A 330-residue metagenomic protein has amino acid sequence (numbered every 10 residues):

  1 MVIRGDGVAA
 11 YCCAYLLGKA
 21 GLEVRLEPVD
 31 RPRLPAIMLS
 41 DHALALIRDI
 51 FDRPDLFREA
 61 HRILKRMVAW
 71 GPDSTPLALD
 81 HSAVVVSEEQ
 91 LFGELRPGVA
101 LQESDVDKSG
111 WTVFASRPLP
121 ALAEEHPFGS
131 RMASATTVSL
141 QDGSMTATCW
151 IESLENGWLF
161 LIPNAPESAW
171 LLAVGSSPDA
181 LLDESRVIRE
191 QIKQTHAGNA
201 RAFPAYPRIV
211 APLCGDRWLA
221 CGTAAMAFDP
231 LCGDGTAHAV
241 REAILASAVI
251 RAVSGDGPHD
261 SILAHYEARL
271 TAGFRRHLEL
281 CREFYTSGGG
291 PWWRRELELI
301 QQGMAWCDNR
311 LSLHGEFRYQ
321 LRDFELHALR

Functional and structural regions predicted by a protein language model:
M1, G110-W111, L219: Hydrophobic "anchor" residues on beta-strands that sit immediately upstream of conserved functional sites
M1-V2, D6-E59: Glycine-rich FAD cofactor-binding loop and adjacent beta-loop-alpha segment at the N-terminus of flavoprotein
D6, G93, P97-G198, P207-V210: Predominantly flavin-linked oxidoreductase catalytic cores and closely associated redox partners
V29-P32, T75-P76, A225-F228: A short, flexible beta-alpha/helix-coil linker loop
H42-T137: Conserved N-terminal helical subregion
S177-L263: FAD/FMN-dependent oxidoreductases across multiple families
R251-R330: C-terminal helical "tail/cap" subdomain of flavin- and related membrane-associated enzymes
